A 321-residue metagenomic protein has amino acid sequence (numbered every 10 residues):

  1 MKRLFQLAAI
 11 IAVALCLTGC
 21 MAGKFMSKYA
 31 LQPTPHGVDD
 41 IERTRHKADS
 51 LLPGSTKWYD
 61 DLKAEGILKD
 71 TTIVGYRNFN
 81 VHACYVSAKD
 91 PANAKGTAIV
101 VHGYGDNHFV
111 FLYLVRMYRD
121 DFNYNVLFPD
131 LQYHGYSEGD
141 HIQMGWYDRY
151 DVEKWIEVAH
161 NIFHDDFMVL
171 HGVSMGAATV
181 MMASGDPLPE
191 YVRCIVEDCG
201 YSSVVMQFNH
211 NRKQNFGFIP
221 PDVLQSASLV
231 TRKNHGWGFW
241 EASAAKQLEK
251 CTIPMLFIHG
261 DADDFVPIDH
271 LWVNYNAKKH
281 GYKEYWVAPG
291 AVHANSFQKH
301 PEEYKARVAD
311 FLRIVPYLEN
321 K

Functional and structural regions predicted by a protein language model:
G19-V74: An N-terminal hydrophobic leader/cap segment in hydrolases
Y104-Y118: The serine-hydrolase catalytic nucleophile loop
L114, I253, P267-N276: Short alpha-helix in the alpha/beta-hydrolase fold that links the catalytic acid
V115-E138: Conserved alpha/beta-hydrolase
I142-F163: Alpha/beta-hydrolase active-site loop
M182-W237: Hydrolase active-site cap/lid region
K250-T252, F257-H259, D263: Short beta-strand/loop motif that positions the catalytic acidic residue of the alpha/beta-hydrolase fold
N276-A294, P301: Catalytic histidine neighborhood in serine/cysteine hydrolases with alpha/beta-hydrolase-type architecture
